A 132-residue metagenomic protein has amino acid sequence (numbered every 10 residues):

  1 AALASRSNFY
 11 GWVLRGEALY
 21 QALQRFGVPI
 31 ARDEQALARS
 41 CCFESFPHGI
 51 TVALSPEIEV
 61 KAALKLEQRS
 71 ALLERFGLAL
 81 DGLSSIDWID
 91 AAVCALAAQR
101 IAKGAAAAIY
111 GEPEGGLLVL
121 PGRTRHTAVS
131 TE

Functional and structural regions predicted by a protein language model:
A1-E132: RNase H-like (RuvC/DEDD) metal-dependent nuclease/polynucleotide-processing core
